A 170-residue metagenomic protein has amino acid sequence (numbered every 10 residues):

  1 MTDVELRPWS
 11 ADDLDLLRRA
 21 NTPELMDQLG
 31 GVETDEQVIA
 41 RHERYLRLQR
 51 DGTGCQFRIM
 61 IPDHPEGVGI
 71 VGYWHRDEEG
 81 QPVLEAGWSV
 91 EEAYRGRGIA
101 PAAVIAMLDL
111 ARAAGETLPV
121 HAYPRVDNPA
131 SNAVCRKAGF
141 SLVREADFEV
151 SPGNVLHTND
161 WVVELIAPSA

Functional and structural regions predicted by a protein language model:
M1-E24, Q28, Q56-A170: Acyl-donor (CoA/ACP) binding surface of acyl/acetyltransferases
S10, R18, D35-V38, G52: A structural signal for well-ordered alpha-helical scaffolds and beta->alpha junctions
L25-R44, C55: Conserved GNAT-fold acetyl-CoA-binding loop/helix
R44-R47, E149-V150: Short, P/G- and charge-enriched loop/turn segments at secondary-structure junctions
R47-T53: Short loop/turn motifs at secondary-structure junctions and domain boundaries
